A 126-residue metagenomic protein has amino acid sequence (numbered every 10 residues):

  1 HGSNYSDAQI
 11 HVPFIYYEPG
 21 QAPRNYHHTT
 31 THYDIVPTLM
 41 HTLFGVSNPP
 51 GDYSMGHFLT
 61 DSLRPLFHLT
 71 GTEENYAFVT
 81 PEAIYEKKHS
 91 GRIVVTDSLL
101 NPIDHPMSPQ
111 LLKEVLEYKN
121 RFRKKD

Functional and structural regions predicted by a protein language model:
H1-D126: Solvent-exposed soluble domains appended to multi-pass membrane proteins
